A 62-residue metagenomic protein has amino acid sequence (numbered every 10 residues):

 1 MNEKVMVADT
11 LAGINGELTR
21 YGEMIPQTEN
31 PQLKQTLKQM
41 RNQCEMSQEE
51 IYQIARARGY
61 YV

Functional and structural regions predicted by a protein language model:
M1-V62: Amphipathic alpha-helical hairpins
